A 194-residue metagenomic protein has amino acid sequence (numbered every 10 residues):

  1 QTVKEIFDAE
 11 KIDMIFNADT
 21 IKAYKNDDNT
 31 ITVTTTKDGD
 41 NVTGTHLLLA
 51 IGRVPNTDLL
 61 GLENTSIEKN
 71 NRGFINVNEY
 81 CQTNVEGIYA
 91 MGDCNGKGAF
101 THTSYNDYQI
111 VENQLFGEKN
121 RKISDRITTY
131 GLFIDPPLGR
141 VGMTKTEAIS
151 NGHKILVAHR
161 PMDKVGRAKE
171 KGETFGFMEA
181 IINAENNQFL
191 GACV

Functional and structural regions predicted by a protein language model:
T2-M14: Helical element adjacent to the flavin cofactor pocket in flavoenzyme catalytic cores
A9, I21-K22, N56, C94-V194: Mid-to-C-terminal Rossmann-like scaffold of FAD/NAD(P)H-dependent oxidoreductases
D13-M14, N41, E68, K154-L156: Conserved beta-strand segments of alpha/beta enzyme cores
F16-A18, N71, H159: Short loop/edge segments at beta-strand edges and connector loops that shape dinucleotide/nucleotide cofactor-binding
Y24-N41, L47: Conserved beta-strand-loop-beta-strand element in the redox core of flavoprotein oxidoreductases
K25-I31, V85, K171-G176: A short, glycine/Asx- and small/polar-enriched loop/turn that sits immediately N-terminal to a beta-strand
D27, K37, E63-N64, N71 (+1 more regions): Short acidic-glycine loop/turn motifs at beta-strand connectors
N41-G117: FAD-site-proximal beta/loop scaffold in flavoenzymes
